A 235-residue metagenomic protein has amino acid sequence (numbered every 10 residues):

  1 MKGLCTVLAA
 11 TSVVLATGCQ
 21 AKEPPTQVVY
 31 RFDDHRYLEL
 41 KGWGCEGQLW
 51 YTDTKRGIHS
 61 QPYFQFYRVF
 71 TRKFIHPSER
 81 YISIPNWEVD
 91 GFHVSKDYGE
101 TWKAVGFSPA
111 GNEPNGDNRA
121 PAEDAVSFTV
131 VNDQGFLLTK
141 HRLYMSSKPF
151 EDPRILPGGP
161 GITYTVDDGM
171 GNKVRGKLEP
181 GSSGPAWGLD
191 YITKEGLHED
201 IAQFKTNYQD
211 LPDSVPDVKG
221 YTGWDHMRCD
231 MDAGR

Functional and structural regions predicted by a protein language model:
L15-G18: C-terminal motif of bacterial Sec signal peptides marking the signal peptidase cleavage site
K22-W50, Y67-R68: Beta-strand-rich domains and repeat architectures in extracellular enzymes and scaffolds, especially beta-propellers
E23-V28, Q65-S78, P109-F128: Repeated scaffold domains used in trafficking and secretory/extracellular systems, primarily beta-propellers
D33-W43, P77-D90, R119-M145, R175-E179 (+1 more regions): Short beta-strand elements that form the blades of beta-propeller/WD-repeat-like and other beta-sheet-rich scaffold
T52, H93-K96, M145-D152, T165: Conserved Ser/Thr-centered positions that define the repeating blades of beta-propeller domains
T52-I58, H93-S108: Asp-box/BNR beta-propeller loop motif
F64-E100: Mid-chain, structured segments of secreted extracytoplasmic proteins
L137, E151-R235: A eukaryote-biased signal for long
